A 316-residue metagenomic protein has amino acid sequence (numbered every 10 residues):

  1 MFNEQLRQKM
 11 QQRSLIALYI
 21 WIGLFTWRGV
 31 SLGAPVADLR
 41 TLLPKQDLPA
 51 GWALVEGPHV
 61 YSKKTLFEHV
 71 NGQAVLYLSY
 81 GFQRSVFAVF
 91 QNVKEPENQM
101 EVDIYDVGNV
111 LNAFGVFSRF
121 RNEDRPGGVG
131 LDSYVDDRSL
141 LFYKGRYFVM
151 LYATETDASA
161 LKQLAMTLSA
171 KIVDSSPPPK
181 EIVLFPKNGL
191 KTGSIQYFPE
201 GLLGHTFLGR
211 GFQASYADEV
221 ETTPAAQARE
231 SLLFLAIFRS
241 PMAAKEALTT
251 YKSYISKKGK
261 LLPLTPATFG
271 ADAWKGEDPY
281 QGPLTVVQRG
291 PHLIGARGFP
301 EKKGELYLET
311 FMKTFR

Functional and structural regions predicted by a protein language model:
M1-Q12: N-terminal secretory signal peptides that target proteins for export/translocation
A17-R28: Bacterial N-terminal signal peptides
S31-G33: Boundary at the C-terminal end of the N-terminal hydrophobic targeting segment
D38-R40, E155-I182, G298-R316: Surface-exposed amphipathic alpha-helical segments
G51-G81, E97, I104-G145, F185-G209 (+1 more regions): Short Gly/Thr-rich strand-loop-strand
L78-V116, V149-L151, A214-L248: A short acidic-to-branched-hydrophobic micro-motif
V107-V110, F148-M150, D157, P291 (+1 more regions): Single conserved position on a long alpha-helix in the C-terminal lobe of the eukaryotic protein kinase
I237-M242, K275-R316: C-terminal functional regions that serve as terminal interaction/effector modules
